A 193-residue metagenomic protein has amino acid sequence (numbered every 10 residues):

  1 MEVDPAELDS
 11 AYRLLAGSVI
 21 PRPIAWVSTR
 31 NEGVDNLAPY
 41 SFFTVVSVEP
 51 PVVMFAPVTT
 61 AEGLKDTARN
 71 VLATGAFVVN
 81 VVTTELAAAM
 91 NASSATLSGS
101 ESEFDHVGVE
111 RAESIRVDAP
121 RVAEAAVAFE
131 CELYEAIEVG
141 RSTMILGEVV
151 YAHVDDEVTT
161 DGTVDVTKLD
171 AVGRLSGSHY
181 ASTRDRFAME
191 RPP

Functional and structural regions predicted by a protein language model:
M1-P193: Basic, polyanion-binding surface patches
